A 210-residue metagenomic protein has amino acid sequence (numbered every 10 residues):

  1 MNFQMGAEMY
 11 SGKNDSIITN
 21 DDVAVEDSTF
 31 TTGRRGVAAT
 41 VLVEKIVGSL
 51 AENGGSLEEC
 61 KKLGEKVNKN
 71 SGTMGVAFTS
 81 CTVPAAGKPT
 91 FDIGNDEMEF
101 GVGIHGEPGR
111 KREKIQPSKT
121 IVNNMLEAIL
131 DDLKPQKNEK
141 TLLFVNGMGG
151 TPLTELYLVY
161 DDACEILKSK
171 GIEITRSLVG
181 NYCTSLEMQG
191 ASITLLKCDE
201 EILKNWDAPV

Functional and structural regions predicted by a protein language model:
M1, M5, I18-V25, F30 (+3 more regions): Acidic, glycine-rich active-site loops and adjacent beta-strand->loop/helix elements that engage anionic groups
N2-M5, E26-T32, G72-G75, T154-Y157 (+2 more regions): Short acidic, glycine/serine/threonine-rich loops at helix termini
F3, T40-V43, Y160-D161: Amphipathic alpha-helical segments in well-structured domains
M5, M9, K62, L158-E165: Alpha-helical scaffolding segments of alpha/beta enzyme cores, especially the outer helices of TIM-barrel or partial
M9-G33, S169-I174: Short, acidic/small-residue loops that bind anionic groups at enzyme active sites
T19-E59, L63-N70: Short alpha-helices
A51-L158: Mixed-charge interfacial surface used for oligomerization/domain docking and macromolecular partner engagement
A128-V210: C-terminal non-catalytic interaction/assembly regions of soluble proteins
